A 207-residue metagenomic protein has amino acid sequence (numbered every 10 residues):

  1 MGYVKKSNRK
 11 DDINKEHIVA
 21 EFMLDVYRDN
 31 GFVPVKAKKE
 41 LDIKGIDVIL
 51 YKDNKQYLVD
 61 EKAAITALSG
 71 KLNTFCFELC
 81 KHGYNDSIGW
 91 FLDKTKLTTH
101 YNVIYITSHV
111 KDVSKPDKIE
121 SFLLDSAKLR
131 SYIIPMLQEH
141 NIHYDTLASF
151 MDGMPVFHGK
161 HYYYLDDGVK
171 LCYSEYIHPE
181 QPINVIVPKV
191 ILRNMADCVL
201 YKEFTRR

Functional and structural regions predicted by a protein language model:
M1-G45, Y51, Y57, A63-R207: Nucleic-acid endonuclease domains
